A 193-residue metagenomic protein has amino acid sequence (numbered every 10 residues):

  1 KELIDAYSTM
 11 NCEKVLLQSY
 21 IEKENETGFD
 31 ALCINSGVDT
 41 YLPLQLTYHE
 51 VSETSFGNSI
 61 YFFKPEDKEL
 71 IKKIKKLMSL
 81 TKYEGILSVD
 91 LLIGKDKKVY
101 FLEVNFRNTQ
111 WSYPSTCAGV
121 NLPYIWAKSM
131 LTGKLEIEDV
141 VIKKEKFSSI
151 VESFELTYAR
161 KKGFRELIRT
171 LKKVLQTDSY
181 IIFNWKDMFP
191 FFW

Functional and structural regions predicted by a protein language model:
K1-S19, G28: Internal metal/ion-chelating core segments
M10-C12, T81-E84: Short secondary-structure junctions
L16, E84-S88, I137-I142: Flexible, glycine/charged-enriched surface loops at secondary-structure junctions
S19-K82, I93, N105-M130: ATP-dependent carboxylate/phosphate-activation module, predominantly the ATP-grasp catalytic core and closely related
K97-V99: Conserved protein kinase catalytic/activation segment
F101-E103: Pre-DFG segment of protein kinase catalytic domains
K128-W193: Peripheral (often C-terminal) accessory segments that flank ATP-dependent C-N-forming ligase machineries
